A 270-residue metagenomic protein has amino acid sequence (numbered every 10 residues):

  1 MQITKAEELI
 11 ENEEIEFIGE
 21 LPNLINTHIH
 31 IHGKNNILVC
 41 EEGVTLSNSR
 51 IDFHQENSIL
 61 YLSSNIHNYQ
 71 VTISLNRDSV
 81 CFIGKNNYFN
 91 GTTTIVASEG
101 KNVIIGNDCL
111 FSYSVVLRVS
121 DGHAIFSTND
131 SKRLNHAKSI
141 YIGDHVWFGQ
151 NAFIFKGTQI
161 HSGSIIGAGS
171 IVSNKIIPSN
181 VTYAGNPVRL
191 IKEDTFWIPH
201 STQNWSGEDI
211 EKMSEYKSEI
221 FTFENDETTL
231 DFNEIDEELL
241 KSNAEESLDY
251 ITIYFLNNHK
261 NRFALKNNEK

Functional and structural regions predicted by a protein language model:
M1-H28: N-terminal segments that cap or nucleate solenoid repeat domains
E7, I15, I29, I51 (+8 more regions): Generic preference for hydrophobic/aromatic residues in regular secondary structure cores
H28, N35-Q159, S170, K175: Flexible, glycine/small-residue-enriched loop-and-beta-strand segment within the central core of proteins
Y113-F263: Glycine-rich hexapeptide-repeat left-handed beta-helix
L265-K270: Extended non-globular C-terminal regions
